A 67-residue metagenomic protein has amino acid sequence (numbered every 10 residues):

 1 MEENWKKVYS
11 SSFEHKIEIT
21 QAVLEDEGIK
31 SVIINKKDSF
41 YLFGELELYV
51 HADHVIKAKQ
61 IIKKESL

Functional and structural regions predicted by a protein language model:
M1-L67: Acidic/polar low-complexity segments and flexible, solvent-exposed patches
